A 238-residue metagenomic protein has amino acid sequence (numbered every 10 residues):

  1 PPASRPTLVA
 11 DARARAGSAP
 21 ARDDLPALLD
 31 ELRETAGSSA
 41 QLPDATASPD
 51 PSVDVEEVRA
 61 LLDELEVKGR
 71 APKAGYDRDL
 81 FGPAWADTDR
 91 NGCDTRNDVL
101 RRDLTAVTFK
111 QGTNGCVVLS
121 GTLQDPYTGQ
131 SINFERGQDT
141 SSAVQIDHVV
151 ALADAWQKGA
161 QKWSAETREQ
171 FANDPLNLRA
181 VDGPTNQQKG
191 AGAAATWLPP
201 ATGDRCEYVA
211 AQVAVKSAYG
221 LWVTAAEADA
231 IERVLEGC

Functional and structural regions predicted by a protein language model:
P1-A10: C-terminal region of N-terminal signal peptides and the immediate post-cleavage residues of exported proteins
R5, A19, S39-A40: Compositionally biased regions
V9, P26-L29, V55-L62, K73 (+9 more regions): Extracytoplasmic/secreted envelope proteins and their assembly/folding machinery, especially bacterial periplasmic
G17-R22, L221-W222: Charged, low-complexity interaction regions
D23-C93, E227: N-terminal module-boundary/linker segments of secreted carbohydrate-active enzymes
P72-Q145, V149-V150: Secreted/periplasmic proteins that engage bacterial cell-wall peptidoglycan
Y127-C238: Domain-level detector of nuclease and nuclease-like folds in predominantly extracellular/periplasmic contexts
